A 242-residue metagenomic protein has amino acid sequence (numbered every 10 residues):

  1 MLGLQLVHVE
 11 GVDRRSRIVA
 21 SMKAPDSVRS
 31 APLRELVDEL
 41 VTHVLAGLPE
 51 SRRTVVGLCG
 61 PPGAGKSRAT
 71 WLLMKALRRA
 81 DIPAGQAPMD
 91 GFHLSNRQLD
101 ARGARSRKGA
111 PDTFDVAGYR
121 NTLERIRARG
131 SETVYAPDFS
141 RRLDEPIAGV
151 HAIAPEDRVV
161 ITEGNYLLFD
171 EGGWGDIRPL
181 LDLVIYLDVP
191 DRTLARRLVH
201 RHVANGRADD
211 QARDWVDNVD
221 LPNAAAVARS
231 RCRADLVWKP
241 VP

Functional and structural regions predicted by a protein language model:
L6-H8, V12-V56: Extreme N-terminal, non-catalytic leader segments that precede Walker-type/kinase nucleotide-binding cores
G63: Walker A (P-loop) phosphate-binding loop of P-loop NTPases
K66: Conserved lysine of the Walker
A69: Hydrophobic positions on the alpha1 helix immediately C-terminal to the Walker A/P-loop
A80-R97: Short beta-strand-centered segment that lines the nucleotide-binding/catalytic pocket of NTP-utilizing
G85, R97-L143: Conserved nucleotide-sensing/catalytic segment adjacent to the nucleotide-binding pocket in NTP-handling enzymes
D144-R201: ATP-dependent NMP and nucleoside kinases share a basic, alpha-helical "lid"
G149, G175, V203-P242: Small-molecule kinase domains that catalyze NTP-dependent phosphoryl transfer to phosphate-bearing small molecules
